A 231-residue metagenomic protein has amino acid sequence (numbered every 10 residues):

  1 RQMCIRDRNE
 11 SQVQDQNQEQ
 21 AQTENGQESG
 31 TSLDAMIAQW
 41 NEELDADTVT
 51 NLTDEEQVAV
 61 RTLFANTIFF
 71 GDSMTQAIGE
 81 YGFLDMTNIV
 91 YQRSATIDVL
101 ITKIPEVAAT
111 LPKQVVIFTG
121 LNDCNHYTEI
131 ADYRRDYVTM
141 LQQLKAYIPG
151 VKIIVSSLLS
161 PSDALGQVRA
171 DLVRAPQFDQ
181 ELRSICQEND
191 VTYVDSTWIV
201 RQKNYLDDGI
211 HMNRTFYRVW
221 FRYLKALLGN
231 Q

Functional and structural regions predicted by a protein language model:
R1-I5: Short, small-residue-biased leader/transition segments that mark boundaries at the very start of proteins
R6-R61: Non-catalytic propeptide/linker segments at domain boundaries
N51-D136: Conserved SGNH/GDSL esterase-like catalytic core that processes O-acyl groups on lipids and polysaccharides
A108, L144-A146, C186: N-terminal cationic-hydrophobic initiation segments that often serve targeting/anchoring roles
F118, S156-S157: Alpha/beta-hydrolase-fold catalytic nucleophile elbow
I130-M140, D171-D179: Charged helix-capping and loop-helix junction motifs
I148-K152: A short helix->loop->beta-strand "cap" motif at the edges of active sites that frequently abuts
P161-Q231: Catalytic His-Asp segment of secreted/periplasmic serine-dependent ester chemistry enzymes
